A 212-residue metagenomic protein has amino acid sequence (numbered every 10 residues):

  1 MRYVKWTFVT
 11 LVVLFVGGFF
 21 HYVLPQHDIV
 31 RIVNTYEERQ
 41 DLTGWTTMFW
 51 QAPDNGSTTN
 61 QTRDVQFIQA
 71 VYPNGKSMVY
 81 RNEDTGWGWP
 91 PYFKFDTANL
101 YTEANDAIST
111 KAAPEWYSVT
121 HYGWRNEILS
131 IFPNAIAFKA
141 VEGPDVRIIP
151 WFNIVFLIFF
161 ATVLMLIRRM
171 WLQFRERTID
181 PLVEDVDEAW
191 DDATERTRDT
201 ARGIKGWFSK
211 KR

Functional and structural regions predicted by a protein language model:
M1-I32: Hydrophobic secretory-pathway targeting helix
Y3, D145-R212: Juxtamembrane interface at the cytosolic side of transmembrane helices
W6, W45, W50, W87-W89 (+6 more regions): A residue-identity detector for tryptophan
F8-F15, W45-M48, T58, T97-A98 (+1 more regions): A short linear-motif detector with a strong N-terminal bias
H27-D106: Membrane-proximal low-complexity regions enriched in glycine and acidic/polar residues
T47, Y92-D96, F132-N134, P150-N153: Surface-exposed beta-strand edges and their flanking turn/coil or helix-capping segments
Y92-F95, A104-A107, E142-V146, A161-L166: Glycine-rich loops and low-complexity Gly/Arg-rich segments that provide flexible linkers or classic glycine-based
E103-P144: Extended, hydrophilic extramembrane loops/domains of integral membrane proteins
